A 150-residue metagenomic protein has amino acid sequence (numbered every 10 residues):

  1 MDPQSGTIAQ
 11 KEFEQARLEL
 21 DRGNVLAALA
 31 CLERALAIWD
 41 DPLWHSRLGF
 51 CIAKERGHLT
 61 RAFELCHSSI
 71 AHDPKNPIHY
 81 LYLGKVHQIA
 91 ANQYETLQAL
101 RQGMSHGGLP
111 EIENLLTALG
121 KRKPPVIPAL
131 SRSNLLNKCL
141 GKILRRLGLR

Functional and structural regions predicted by a protein language model:
M1-K11, R34-A35, V126: TPR-adjacent "capping" and linker segments in tetratricopeptide-repeat scaffold/adaptor proteins
M1-T7, G23, K138-R150: Long, contiguous interaction/recruitment modules in multidomain scaffold/adaptor proteins
Q10-R22, L26-I78: Alpha-helical adaptor scaffolds
R47-G49, Y82, L115: Canonical tetratricopeptide repeat
S68-Y94: Mid-chain, well-packed structural core segment of small domains
Q88-P124, P128, L135-K138: TPR/TPR-like (Sel1-like) alpha-helical repeat modules
